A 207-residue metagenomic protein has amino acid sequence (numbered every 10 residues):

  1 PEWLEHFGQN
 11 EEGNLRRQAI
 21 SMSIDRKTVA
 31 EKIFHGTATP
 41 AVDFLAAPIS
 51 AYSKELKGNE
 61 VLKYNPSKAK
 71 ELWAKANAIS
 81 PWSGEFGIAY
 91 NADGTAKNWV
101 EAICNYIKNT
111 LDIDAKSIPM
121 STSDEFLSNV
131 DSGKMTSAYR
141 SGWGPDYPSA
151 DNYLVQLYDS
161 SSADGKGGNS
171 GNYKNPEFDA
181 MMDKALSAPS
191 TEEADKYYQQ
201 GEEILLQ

Functional and structural regions predicted by a protein language model:
P1-R16, K32: A bilobed periplasmic-binding-protein/Venus flytrap-type ligand-binding module shared by bacterial periplasmic
E2, R26-V29, G36-P40, I49-Y52 (+3 more regions): Solvent-exposed loop/turn segments at secondary-structure junctions within structured extracellular/periplasmic domains
E5, T39-A76, D93-N98: Structural transition elements
N14-Q18, M22, A30-E31, D114-E125 (+1 more regions): Extracytoplasmic/peripheral linker and loop segments enriched in polar/acidic and small residues with frequent Thr/Pro
R16, I20, V29, A69 (+2 more regions): Generic structural signal for hydrophobic residues
S23-T28, I33-T37, I49, W73-S80 (+5 more regions): Sec/Tat-exported extracytoplasmic proteins
E31-H35, D43-F44, W99-E101, A150-Y153: Short, solvent-exposed loop/turn and secondary-structure capping segments
A74-P145, S170: Ligand/substrate-recognition segments at binding pockets and active sites
